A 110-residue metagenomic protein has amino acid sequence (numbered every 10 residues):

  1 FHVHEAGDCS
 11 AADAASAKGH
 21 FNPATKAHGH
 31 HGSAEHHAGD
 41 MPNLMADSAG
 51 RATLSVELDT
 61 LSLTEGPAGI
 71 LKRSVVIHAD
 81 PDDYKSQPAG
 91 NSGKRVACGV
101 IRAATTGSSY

Functional and structural regions predicted by a protein language model:
V3-Y110: N-terminal leader/targeting pre-sequences
